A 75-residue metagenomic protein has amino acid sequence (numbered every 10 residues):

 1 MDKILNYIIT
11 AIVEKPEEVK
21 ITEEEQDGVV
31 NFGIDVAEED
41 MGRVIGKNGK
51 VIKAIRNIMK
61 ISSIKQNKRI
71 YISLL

Functional and structural regions predicted by a protein language model:
M1-R43, K53, N57-L75: RNA-contacting regions in translation and RNA-metabolism proteins, encompassing KH/S1 modules where present
